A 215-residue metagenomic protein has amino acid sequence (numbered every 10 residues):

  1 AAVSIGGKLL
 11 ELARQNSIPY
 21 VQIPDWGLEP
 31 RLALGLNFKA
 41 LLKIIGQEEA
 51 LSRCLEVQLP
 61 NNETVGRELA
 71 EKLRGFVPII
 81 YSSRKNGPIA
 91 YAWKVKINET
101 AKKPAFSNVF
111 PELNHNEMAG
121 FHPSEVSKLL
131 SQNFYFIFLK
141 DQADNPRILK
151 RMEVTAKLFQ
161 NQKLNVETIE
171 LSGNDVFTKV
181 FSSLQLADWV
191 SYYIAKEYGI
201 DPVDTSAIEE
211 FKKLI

Functional and structural regions predicted by a protein language model:
A1-N62, E71, D141-P146, K150-K163: Glycine-rich phosphate-binding loops that contact phosphosugars or nucleotide phosphates
A1-V3, P19-V21, I79-Y81, F106 (+2 more regions): Hydrophobic/aromatic beta-strand patches that form the interior of the parallel beta-sheet core in alpha/beta enzyme
V3, K103-N114, N165-N174: A generic structural motif
G27, I44-Y135, I215: Active-site phosphate/pyrophosphate-binding segments
L32, L36, T64, E68 (+7 more regions): Conserved active-site and cofactor/substrate-binding residues in soluble primary-metabolism enzymes
K43-S52, K102, S191-D204: Short helix-capping/linker segments at secondary-structure and domain boundaries
H122, L130-E210: C-terminal active-site/capping subdomain that shapes the small-molecule cofactor and substrate pocket of enzyme
